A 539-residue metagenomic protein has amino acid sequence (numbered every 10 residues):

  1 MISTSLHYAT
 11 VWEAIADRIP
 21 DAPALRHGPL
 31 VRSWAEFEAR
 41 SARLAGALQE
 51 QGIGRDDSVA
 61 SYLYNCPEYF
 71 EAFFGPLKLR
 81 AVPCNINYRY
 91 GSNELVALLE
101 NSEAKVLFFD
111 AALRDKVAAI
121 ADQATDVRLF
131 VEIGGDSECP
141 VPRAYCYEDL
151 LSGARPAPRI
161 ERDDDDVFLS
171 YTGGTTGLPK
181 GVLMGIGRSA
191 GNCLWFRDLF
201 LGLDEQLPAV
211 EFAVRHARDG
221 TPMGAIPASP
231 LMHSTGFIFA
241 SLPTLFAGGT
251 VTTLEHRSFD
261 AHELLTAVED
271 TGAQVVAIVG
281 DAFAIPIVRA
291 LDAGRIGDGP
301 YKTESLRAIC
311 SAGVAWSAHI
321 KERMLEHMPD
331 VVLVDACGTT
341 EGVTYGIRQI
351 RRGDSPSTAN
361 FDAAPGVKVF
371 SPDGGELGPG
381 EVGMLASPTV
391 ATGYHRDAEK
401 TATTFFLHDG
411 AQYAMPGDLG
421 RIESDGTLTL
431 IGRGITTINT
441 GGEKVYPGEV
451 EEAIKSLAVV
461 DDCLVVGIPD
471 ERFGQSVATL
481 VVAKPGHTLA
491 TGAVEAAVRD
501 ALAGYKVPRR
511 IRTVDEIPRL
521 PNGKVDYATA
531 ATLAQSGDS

Functional and structural regions predicted by a protein language model:
T4, D21-C66, F70, G91-V96: Conserved AMP-binding/adenylate-forming core of the ANL superfamily
S33-A35, V167-E205: Conserved AMP-binding A3 loop
E50-Q51, K78-D149: Structural core segment of the AMP-binding/adenylate-forming
Y90-A97, L107-F109, S387, T392-G393 (+4 more regions): AMP-binding/adenylate-forming catalytic core of the ANL superfamily
I133, A503-V525: AMP-binding/adenylate-forming catalytic domain of the ANL superfamily
A154-G173, G177-L178, V214-G224: Conserved pre-ATP/AMP-binding loop-to-beta segment of ANL
G174, A247-G249, A273-I278, V288-S355 (+1 more regions): Gly/Ser/Thr-rich phosphate-binding loop
A190-A228, M232-A277, A290: Conserved AMP-binding/adenylation subdomain of ANL enzymes
